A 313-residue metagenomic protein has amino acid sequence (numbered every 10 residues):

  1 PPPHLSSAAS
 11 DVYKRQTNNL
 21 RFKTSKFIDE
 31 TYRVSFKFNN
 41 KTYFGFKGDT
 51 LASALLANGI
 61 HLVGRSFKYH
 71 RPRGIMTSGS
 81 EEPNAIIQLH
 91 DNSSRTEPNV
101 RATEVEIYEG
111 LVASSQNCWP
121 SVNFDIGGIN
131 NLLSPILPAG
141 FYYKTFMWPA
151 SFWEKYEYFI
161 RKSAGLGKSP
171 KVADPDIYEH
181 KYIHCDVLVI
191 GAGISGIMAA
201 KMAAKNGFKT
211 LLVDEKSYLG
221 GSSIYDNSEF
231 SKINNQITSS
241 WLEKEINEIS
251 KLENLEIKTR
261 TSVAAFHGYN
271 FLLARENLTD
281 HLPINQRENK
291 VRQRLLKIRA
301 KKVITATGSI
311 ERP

Functional and structural regions predicted by a protein language model:
P1-Y13: Single conserved hydrophobic/aromatic residue that forms the stacking wall/gate of nucleotide- or nucleobase-binding
K14-L166, R294: Signature of N-terminal electron-transfer/Fe-S-associated modules in redox systems
R71-M76, A113-L188, I246-P313: FAD-binding core/adjacent interface of flavoenzyme oxidoreductases
E82, S228-K232, E276: Short, hinge-like loop/turn segments at secondary-structure boundaries
D186-L211: N-terminal Rossmann-like FAD-binding beta1-loop-alpha1 element of flavoenzymes
S195, S217-Y218, I310: Conserved Rossmann-like nucleotide-cofactor binding loop
F208-I224: Glycine-rich FAD pyrophosphate-binding loop
Y225-R260: N-terminal glycine-rich dinucleotide-binding loop that anchors FAD/FMN and/or NAD(P) in oxidoreductases
